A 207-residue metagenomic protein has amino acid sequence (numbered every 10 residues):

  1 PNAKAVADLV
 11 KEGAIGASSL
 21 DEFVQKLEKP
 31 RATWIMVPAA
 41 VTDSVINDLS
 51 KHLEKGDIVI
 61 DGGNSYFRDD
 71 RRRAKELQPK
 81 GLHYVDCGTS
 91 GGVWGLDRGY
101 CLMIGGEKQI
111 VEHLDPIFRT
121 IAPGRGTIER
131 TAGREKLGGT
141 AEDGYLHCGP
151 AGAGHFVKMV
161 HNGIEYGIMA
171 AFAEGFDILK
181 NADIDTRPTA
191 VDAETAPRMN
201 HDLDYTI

Functional and structural regions predicted by a protein language model:
P1: Conserved acidic E/D residue at the C-terminus of a beta-strand in Rossmann-like folds
K4, D8-R72, E76-L82, G95-E107: Rossmann-like NAD(P)-binding element
G13-G16, P30, G138-A141, D192 (+1 more regions): Preference for short coil/turn "hinge" residues that link or interrupt alpha-helices
S19-F23, D143, D204-I207: Secondary-structure junction/capping motif
T42, N47, Y66-D185: Rossmann-fold dinucleotide-binding core
T186-I207: Small-residue-rich helix-loop
